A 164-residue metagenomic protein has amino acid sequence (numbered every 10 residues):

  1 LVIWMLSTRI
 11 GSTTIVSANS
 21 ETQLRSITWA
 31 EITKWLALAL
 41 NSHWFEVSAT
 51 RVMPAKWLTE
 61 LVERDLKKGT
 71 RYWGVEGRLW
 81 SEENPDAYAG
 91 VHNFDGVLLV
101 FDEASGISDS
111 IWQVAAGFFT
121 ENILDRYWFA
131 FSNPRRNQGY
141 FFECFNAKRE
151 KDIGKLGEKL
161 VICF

Functional and structural regions predicted by a protein language model:
L1-F164: Phosphate/NTP-binding elements of NTP-utilizing enzymes
